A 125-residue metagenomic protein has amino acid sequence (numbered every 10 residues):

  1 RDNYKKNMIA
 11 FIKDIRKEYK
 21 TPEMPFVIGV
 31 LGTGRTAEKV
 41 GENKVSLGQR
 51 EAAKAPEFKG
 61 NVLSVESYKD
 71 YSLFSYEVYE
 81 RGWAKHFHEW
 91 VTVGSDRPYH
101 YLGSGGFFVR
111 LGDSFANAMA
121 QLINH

Functional and structural regions predicted by a protein language model:
R1-H125: Cell-envelope and extracellular/periplasmic
